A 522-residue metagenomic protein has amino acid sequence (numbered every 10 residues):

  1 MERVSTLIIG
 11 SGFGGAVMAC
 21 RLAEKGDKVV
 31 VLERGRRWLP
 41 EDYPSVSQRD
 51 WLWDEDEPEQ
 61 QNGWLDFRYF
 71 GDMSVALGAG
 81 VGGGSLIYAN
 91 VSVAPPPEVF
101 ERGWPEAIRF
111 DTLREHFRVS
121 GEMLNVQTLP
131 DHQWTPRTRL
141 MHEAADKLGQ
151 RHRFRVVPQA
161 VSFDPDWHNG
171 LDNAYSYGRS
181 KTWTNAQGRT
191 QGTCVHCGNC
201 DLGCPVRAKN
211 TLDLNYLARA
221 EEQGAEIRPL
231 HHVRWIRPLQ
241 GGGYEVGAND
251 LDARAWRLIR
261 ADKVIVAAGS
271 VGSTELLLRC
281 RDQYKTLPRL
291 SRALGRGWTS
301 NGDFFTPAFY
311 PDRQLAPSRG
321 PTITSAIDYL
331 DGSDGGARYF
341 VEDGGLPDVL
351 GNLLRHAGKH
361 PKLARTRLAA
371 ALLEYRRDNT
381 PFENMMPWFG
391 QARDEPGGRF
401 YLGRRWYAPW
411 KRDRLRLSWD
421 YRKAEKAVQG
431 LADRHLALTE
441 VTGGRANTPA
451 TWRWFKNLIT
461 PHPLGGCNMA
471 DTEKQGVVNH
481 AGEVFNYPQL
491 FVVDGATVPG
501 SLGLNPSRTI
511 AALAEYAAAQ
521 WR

Functional and structural regions predicted by a protein language model:
M1-G14, V266: Beta1/beta-strand and adjacent pyrophosphate-binding region of the FAD-binding site in flavoprotein oxidoreductases
G12-F13, V271, R422, T497: Residue-level detector of alpha-helix initiation sites
E24, K28, G35-S45, V206-K209 (+8 more regions): Glycine-rich loop(s) and the adjacent beta-strand/alpha-helix scaffold that form part
D50-H132: Redox-cofactor-proximal catalytic regions of oxidoreductases
N62, C197-C200, P238, R414-G500: A glycine-rich dinucleotide-binding beta-alpha-beta segment and adjacent secondary-structure elements that constitute
G63, Y69, E106, S291-D413 (+4 more regions): FAD cofactor-binding and catalytic pocket of flavoenzymes
G80, G84, G495-S507: Glycine-rich phosphate/pyrophosphate-binding beta-alpha loops
F110-L230, W454-I459: Conserved redox-cofactor binding core of oxidoreductases
